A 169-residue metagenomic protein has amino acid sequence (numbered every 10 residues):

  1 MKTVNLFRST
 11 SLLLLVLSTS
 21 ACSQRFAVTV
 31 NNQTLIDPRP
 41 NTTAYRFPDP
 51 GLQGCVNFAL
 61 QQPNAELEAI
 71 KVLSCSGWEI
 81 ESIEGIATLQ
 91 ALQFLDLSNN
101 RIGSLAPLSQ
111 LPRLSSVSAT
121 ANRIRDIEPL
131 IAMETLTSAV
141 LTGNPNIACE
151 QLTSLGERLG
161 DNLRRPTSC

Functional and structural regions predicted by a protein language model:
K2-N5, S11-L17, C22-W78, P145-C169: N-terminal capping/linker segments that flank leucine-rich repeat
S9-T10, L15-S20, L92, L114 (+1 more regions): Low-complexity, intrinsically disordered/propeptide-like segments
V30, L108-R113: Short, mixed-charge, low-aromatic patches
A59-A65, E84-A87, P107-L108, L130: Leucine-rich repeat
E68-S82, T88-G103, R113-R123, E128 (+1 more regions): Concave beta-strand-loop units of leucine-rich repeat
